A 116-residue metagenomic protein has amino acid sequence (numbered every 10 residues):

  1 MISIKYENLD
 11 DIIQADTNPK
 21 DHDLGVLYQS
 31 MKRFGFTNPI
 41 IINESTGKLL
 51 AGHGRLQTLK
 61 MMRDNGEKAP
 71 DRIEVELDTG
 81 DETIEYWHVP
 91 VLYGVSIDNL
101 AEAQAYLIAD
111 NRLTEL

Functional and structural regions predicted by a protein language model:
M1-V95, A103-L116: Short, charged/polar connector segments at secondary-structure boundaries
